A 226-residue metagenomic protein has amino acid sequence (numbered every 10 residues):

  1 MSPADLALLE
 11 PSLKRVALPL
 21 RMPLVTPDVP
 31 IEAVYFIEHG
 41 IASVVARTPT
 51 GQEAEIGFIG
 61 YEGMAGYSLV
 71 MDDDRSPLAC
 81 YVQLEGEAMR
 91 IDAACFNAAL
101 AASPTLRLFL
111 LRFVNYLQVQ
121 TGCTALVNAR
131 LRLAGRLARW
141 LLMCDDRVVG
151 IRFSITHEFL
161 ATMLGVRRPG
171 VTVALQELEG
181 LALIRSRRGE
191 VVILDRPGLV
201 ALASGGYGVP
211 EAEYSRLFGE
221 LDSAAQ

Functional and structural regions predicted by a protein language model:
M1, I37, I59-G60, Q83 (+3 more regions): A conserved hydrophobic position in a structured secondary element of the catalytic/binding core that shapes
M1-Y35: Regulatory nucleotide-sensing modules
A4, H39, A94-C95, E158 (+1 more regions): Alpha-helix/helix-capping structural signal
M22-L84: Cyclic nucleotide-binding regulatory domains
P30, V127-L131, V192: Conserved phosphate/pyrophosphate-binding and hydrolysis machinery centered on Walker-type P-loop NTPases, extending
G57-N115, V119, C123: Cyclic-nucleotide recognition modules
Q83-E85, L100-R168: Polybasic "coupling" helices that flank or enter modular domains
M143-Q226: Phosphate-/nucleic-acid-contacting segments
